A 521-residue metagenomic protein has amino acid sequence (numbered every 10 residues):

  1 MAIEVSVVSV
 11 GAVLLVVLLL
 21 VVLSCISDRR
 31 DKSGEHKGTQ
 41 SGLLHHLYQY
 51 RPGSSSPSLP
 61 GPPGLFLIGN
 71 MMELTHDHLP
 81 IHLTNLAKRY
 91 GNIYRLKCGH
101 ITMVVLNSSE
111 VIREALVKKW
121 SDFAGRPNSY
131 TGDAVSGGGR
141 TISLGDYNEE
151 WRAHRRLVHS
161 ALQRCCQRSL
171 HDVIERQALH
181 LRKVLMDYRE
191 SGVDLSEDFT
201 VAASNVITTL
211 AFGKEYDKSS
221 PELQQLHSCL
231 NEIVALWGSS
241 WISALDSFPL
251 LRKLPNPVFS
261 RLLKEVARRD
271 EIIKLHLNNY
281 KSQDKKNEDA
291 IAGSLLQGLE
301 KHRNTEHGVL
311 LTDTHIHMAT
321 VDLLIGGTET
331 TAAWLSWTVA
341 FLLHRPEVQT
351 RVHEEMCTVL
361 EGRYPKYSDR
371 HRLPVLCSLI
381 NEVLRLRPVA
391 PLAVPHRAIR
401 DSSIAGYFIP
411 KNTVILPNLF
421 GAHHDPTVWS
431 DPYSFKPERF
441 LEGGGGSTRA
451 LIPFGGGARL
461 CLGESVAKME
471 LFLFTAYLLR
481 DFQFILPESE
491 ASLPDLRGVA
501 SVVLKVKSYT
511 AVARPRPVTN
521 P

Functional and structural regions predicted by a protein language model:
A2-G138, E149, A153, E175-K183 (+3 more regions): N-terminal membrane-proximal hinge/A-helix region immediately C-terminal to the signal-anchor transmembrane segment
P62-T84, T102, S129-F212, Q224-N279 (+3 more regions): Cytochrome P450 catalytic-domain helical core, especially the substrate-recognition surface and oxygen-activation
N70-N85, R89-G91, E271, R363-G406 (+2 more regions): Conserved cytochrome P450 K-helix E-x-x-R motif and the immediately C-terminal K′/meander segment
M72, Q163-C165, E190, D194 (+6 more regions): Conserved cytochrome P450 catalytic core segment spanning the I/J/K helices
A124, P346-Q349, I415, E464-V502 (+1 more regions): Cytochrome P450 heme-binding "Cys pocket" and the immediately downstream C-terminal segment
A203, I207, F212, E265-H276 (+6 more regions): Central I-helix of cytochrome P450 enzymes
D401, P417-G444: Conserved cytochrome P450 K-helix/beta-meander segment immediately N-terminal to the heme-binding cysteine loop
A405, E442-L471, R497-V499: Cytochrome P450 heme-thiolate "Cys pocket" and heme-binding signature region
